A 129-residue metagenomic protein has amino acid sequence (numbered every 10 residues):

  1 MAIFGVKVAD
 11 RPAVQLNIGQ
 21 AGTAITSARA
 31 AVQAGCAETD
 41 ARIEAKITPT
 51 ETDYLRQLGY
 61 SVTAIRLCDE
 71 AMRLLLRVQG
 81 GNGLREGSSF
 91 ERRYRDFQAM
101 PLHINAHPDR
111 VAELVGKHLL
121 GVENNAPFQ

Functional and structural regions predicted by a protein language model:
M1-R42: Extended amphipathic alpha-helical segments enriched in small hydrophobics
A2, E51-T52, P127: Short linear motifs at secondary-structure transitions and domain/linker junctions
V6-A9, A13-L16, T23, A45-G59 (+2 more regions): A structural signal for alpha-helical segments
P12, D69-E70: A generic alpha-helix surface/boundary motif
G19-T26, L58, V62-D69, R95-Q98 (+1 more regions): Generic structural signal for well-ordered, non-transmembrane alpha-helical segments in soluble/cytosolic regions
S27-V62, R73-L84: C-terminal helix-coil-helix/basic helical segment that borders enzyme active sites and/or dimer interfaces and provides
N82-Q129: Glycine-rich phosphate/cofactor-binding loops in nucleotide/flavin-utilizing enzymes
